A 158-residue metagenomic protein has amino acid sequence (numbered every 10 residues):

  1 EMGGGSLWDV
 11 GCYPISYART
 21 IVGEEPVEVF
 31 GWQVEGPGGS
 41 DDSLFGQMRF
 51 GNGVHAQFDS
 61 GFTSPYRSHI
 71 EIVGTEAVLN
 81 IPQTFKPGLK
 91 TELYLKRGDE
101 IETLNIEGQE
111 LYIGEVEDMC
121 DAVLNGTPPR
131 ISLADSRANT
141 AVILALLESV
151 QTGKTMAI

Functional and structural regions predicted by a protein language model:
E1-H55, D59-P65, E71, A134: Rossmann-like dinucleotide-binding domain that binds NAD(P)(H)
M2-W8, E102-E110: A short glycine-threonine-serine/GTX helix/turn-capping micro-motif
E25, N52-V54, Y66, A77-V78 (+3 more regions): Short acidic/polar mixed-charge low-complexity motifs
D41-D42, T84-E92: A short, compositionally biased
G51, L104, D121-I158: C-terminal helix-rich "cap/oligomerization" subdomain common to oxidoreductases
I70, G88-G98: Short polybasic amphipathic segments
L89, N105-E117: Active-site loop of classical SDR/Rossmann-like NAD(P)-dependent oxidoreductases, centered on the catalytic Tyr-X3-Lys
